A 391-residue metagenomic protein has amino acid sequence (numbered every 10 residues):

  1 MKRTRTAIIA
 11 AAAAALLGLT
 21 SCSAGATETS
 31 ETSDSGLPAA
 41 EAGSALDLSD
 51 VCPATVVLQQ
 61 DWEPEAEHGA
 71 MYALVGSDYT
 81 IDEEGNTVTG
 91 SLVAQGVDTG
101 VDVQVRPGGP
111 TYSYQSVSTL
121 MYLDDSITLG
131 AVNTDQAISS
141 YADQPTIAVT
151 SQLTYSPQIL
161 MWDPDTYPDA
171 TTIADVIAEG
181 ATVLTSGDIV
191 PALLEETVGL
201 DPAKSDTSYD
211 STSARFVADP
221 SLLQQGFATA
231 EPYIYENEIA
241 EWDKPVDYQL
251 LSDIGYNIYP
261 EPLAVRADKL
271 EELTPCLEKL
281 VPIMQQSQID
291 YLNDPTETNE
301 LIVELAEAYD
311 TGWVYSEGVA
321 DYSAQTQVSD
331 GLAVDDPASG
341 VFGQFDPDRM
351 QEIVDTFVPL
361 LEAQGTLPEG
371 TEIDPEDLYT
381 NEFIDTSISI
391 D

Functional and structural regions predicted by a protein language model:
M1-T20: Sec-dependent bacterial lipoprotein signal peptides
L19-L37: Bacterial lipoprotein signal-peptidase II cleavage site
E31-Y209: Short, glycine-/small- and polar/acidic-enriched structural segments that line small-molecule recognition paths
Y79-D98, G180, L250-Y256, E271 (+1 more regions): Short, solvent-exposed loop/beta-turn-alpha elements that line the ligand-binding surface or hinge of extracytoplasmic
D135-Q136, D210-A214, D219-D310: Pocket-lining segment of extracytoplasmic ligand-binding domains
T154-L160, P164, Y259-L263, D268 (+1 more regions): Small-molecule pocket liners
L273-Q364: Secondary-structure end/capping motifs
P347-D391: Conserved C-terminal helix/tail region of periplasmic/extracytoplasmic solute-binding proteins
